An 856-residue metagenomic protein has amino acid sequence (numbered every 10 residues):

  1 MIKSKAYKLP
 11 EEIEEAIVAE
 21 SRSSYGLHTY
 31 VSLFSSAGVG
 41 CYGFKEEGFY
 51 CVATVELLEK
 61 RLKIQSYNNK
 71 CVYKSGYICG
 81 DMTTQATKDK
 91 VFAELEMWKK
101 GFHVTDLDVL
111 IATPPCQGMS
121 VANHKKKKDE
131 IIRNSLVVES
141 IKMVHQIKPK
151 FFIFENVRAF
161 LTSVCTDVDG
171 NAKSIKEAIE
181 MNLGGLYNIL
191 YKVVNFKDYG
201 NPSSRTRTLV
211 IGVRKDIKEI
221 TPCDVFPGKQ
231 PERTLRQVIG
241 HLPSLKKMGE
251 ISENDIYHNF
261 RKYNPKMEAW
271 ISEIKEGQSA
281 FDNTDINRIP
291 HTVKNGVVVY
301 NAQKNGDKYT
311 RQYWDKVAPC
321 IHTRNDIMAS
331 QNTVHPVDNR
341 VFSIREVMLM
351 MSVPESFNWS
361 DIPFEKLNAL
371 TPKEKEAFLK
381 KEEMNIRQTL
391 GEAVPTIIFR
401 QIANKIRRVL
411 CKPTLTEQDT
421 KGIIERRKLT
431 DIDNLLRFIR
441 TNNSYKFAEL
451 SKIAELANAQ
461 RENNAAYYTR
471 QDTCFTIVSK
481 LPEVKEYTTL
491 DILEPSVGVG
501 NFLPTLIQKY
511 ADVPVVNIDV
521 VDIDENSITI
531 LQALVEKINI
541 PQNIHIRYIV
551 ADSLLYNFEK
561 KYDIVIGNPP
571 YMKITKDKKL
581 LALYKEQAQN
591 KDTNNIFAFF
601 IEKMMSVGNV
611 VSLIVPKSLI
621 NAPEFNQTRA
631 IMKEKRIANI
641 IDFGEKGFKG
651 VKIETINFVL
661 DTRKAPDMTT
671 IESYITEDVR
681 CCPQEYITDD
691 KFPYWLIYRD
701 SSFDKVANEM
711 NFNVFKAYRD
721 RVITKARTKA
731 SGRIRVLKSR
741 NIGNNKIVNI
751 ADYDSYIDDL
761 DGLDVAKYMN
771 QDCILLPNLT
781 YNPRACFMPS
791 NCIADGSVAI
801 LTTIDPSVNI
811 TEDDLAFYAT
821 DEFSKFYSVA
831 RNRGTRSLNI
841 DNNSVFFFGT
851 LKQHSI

Functional and structural regions predicted by a protein language model:
I2-S24, A377-E383, R387-R408, K412-D512 (+5 more regions): Class I S-adenosyl-L-methionine
S4-I147, R158-T162, T166-A172, I549 (+1 more regions): Core alpha/beta nucleotide-donor-binding catalytic domains of modification enzymes
A53-E56, N517-D522: Conserved SAM-binding motif I beta-strand of class I
S66-S75, L531-N543: Short, conserved SAM-binding/catalytic segment of Class I S-adenosyl-L-methionine-dependent methyltransferases
E94-L107, Q117-K308, A622-K705, T724: Class I S-adenosyl-L-methionine
K176, E180, L190-K192, D198-G212 (+6 more regions): Signature of N6-adenine DNA methyltransferases within the class I
R261-K421, K729-I856: C-terminal target-recognition/interaction regions appended to catalytic cores
G422-I423, I432-N434, K446, I492 (+2 more regions): Non-catalytic DNA-recognition/assembly elements of restriction-modification systems
